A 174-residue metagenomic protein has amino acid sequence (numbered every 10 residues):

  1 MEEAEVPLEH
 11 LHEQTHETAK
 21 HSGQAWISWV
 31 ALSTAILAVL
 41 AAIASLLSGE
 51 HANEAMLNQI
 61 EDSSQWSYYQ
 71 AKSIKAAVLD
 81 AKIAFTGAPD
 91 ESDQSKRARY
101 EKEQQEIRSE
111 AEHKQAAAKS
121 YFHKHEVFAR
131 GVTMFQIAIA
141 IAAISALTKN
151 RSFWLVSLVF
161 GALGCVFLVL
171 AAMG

Functional and structural regions predicted by a protein language model:
M1-A31: N-terminal positive-inside, membrane-proximal cytosolic segments immediately preceding the first
M1-P7, G131-T133, G164-G174: Membrane-embedded alpha-helical segments of integral membrane proteins
H16-K20, S45-E126: Cytosol/matrix-facing amphipathic helices and coiled-coil assembly/linker segments of eukaryotic membrane proteins
A25, W29, I137-G174: Juxtamembrane interface at the cytosolic side of transmembrane helices
L32-A44: Hydrophobic membrane-insertion alpha-helices, especially the h-region of bacterial N-terminal signal peptides
H51, I74, T133, K149-S152: Amphipathic alpha-helical protein-protein interaction surfaces
Q59-I60, A77, G131, A142 (+1 more regions): Surface-exposed loop/turn and secondary-structure junction residues enriched for glycine/proline
H123-I137, R151-W154: N-terminal membrane-entry
